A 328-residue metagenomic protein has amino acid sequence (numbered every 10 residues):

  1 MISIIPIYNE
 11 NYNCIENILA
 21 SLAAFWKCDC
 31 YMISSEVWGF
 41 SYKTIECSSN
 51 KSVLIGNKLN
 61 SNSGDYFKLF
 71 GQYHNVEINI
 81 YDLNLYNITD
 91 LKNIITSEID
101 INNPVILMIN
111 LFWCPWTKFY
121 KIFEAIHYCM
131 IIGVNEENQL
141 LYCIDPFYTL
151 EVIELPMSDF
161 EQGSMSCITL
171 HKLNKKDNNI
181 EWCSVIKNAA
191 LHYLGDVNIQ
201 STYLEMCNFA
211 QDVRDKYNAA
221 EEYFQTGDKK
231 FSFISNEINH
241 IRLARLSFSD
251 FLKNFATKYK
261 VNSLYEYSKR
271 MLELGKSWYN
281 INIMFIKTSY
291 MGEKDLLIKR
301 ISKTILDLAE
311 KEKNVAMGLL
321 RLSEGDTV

Functional and structural regions predicted by a protein language model:
I2-C30, E36-I180: Conserved active-site-adjacent core of cysteine acyl-enzyme catalytic domains
Y8, Y12, N60, N84 (+11 more regions): Intrinsic-disorder-associated interaction segments
A24-M32, L252-Y259: Short helix-capping/linker segments at secondary-structure and domain boundaries
F25, I94, E98, N188-Y193 (+1 more regions): Residues that form generic nucleotide/phosphate-binding pockets
C30-Y31, N198, K260, T327: Residue-level signal for secondary-structure boundary elements
T89, D228-N239, Y265, K299 (+1 more regions): Short, solvent-exposed segments of well-ordered alpha helices
E136-S247, F251-N254: Noncatalytic regulatory segments and standalone regulatory/sensor domains
R245-V328: Charged, long alpha-helical assembly modules
